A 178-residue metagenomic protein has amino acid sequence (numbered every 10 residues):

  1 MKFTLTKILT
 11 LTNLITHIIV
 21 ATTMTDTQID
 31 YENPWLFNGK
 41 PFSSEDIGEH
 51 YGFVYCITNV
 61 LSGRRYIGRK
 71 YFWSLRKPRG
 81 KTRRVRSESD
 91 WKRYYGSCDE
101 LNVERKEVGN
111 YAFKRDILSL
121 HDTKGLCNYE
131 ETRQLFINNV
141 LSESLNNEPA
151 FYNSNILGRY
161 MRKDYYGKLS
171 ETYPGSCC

Functional and structural regions predicted by a protein language model:
T4-T6, T10-T12: Threonine-centered tandem repeat motifs in low-complexity domains
N13-V20: Short, positively charged and aromatic/hydrophobic N-terminal segments
T23-C178: Structure-specific nucleic-acid interaction/processing domains
